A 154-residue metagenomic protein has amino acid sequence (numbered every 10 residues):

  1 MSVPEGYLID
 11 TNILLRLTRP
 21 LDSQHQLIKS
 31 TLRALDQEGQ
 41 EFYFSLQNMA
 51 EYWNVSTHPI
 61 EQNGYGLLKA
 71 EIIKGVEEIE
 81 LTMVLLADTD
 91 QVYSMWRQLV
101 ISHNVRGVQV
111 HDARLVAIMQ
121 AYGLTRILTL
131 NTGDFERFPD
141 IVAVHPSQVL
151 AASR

Functional and structural regions predicted by a protein language model:
M1-F44, P59-A70, L150-R154: Short, well-structured N-terminal submotif of metal-dependent ribonuclease cores
M1-G6, A113-R154: Acidic, PIN/NYN-like endoribonuclease modules and their adjacent C-terminal/linker elements
S2, V84-L130: Active-site neighborhoods of divalent-metal-dependent phosphate/nucleic-acid chemistry enzymes
N12-I13, Q47, R114, G133: Alpha-helix/helix-capping structural signal
R16-T18, V55, F138: Residues that scaffold the ATP/ADP-binding catalytic core of kinase and kinase-like folds
Y43-L46, T129: Short beta-strand segments at enzyme active-site cores
V55-A87: Helix-adjacent hinge/juxtasegments
